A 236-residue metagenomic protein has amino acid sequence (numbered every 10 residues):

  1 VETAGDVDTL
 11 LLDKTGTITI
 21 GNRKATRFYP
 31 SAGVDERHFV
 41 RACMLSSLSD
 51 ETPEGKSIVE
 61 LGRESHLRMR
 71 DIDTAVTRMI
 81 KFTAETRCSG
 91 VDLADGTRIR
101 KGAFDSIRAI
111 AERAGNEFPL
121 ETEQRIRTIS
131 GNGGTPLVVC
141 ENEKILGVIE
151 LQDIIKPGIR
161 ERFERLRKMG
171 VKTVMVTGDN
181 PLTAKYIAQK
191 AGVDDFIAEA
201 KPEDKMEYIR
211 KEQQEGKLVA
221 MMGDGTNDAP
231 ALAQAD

Functional and structural regions predicted by a protein language model:
G5-D8, D95, E117-L120, G133 (+1 more regions): Conserved ATP-binding TGD loop and adjacent catalytic N/P-domain core of P-type ATPases
T9-F118, Q124-L146, L151, N180-Q189 (+2 more regions): Cytosolic catalytic regions of ATP/NTP-dependent phosphoryl-transfer enzymes
